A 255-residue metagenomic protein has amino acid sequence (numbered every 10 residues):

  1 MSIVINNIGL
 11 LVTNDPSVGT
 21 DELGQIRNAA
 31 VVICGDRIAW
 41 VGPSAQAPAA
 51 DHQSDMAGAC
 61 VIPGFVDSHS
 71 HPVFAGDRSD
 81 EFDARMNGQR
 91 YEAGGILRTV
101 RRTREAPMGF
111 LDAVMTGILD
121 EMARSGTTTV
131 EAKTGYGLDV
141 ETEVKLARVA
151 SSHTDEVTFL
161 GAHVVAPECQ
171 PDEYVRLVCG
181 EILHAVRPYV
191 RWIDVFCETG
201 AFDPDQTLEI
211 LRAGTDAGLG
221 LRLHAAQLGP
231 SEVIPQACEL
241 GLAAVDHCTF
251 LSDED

Functional and structural regions predicted by a protein language model:
M1-A47: N-terminal metal-binding scaffold of metallo-dependent hydrolase/deaminase domains
V4, D51-D55: Conserved beta-strand scaffold positions in the cores of enzyme catalytic domains, especially in NTP/NDP-utilizing
I8, V31, D36, G58 (+7 more regions): Divalent metal-coordination and catalytic microenvironments
G42-D51, A237-E239: Short loop/helix-cap segments at secondary-structure boundaries that form the rim of catalytic
M56-V114: Metal-associated gating/positioning segment near the N- to mid-region
D67, R124, D216-G218, E239: Residues at the C-terminal ends
L97-V114, D120, T128-E232: Metal-coordinating catalytic core of metallo-dependent amide/deamination hydrolases
G220-L221, G229-D255: Active-site-adjacent C-terminal substructures of enzyme catalytic domains
